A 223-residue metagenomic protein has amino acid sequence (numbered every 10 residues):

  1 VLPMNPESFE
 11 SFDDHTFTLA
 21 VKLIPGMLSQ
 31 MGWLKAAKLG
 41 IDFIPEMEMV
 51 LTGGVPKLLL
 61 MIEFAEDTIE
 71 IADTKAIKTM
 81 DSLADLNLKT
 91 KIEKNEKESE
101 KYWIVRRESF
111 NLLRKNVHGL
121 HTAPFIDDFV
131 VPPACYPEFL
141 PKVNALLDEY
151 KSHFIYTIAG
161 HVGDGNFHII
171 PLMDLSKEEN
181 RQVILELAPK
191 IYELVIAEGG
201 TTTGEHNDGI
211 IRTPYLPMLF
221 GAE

Functional and structural regions predicted by a protein language model:
V1-G204, G209-E223: Noncatalytic alpha-helical scaffold of FAD-dependent oxidoreductases
